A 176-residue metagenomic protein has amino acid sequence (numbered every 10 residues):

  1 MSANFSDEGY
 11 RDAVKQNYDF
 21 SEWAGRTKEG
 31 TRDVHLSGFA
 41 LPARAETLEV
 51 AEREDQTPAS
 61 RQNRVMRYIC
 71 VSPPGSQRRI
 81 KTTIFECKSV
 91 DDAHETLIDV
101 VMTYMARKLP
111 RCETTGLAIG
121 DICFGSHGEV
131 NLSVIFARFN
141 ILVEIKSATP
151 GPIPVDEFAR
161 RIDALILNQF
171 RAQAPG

Functional and structural regions predicted by a protein language model:
M1-R79, A106-A118, P150-G176: N-terminal "mature-domain start" segment
Q62-S72, G125, E129-A137: Short, surface-exposed beta-strand/loop micro-motifs that present aromatic residues
Q77-C112: Long, charged/polar, surface-exposed segments that mediate recognition or autoinhibition
K81, F139-T149: Short, well-ordered beta-strand elements
E86-V90, S147-P152: A generic structural motif
K88, R138-F139: Single, functionally critical "micro-switch" positions that shape active/binding sites and transmembrane helices
H94-L97, K146, D156: Short, solvent-exposed loop/turn and secondary-structure capping segments
E113-N131: Short, Gly/Ser/Thr-enriched beta-strand-loop segments that form substrate-interacting elements of hydrolase/peptidase
